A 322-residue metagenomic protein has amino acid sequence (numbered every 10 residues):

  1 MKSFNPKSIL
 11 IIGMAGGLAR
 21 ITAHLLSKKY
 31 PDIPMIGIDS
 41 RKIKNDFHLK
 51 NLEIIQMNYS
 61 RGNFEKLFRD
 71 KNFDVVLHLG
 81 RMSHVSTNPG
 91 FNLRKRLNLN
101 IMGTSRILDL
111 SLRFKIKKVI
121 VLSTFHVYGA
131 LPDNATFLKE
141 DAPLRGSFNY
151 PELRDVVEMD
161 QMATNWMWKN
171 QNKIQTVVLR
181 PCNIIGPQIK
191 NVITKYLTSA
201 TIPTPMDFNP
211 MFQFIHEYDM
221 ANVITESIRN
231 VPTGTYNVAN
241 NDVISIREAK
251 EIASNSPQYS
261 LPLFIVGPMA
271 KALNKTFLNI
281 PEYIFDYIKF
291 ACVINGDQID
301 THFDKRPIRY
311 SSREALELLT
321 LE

Functional and structural regions predicted by a protein language model:
K2, Q298-D300, R306-E322: Amphipathic terminal alpha-helices
F4, S8-K29: N-terminal Rossmann NAD(P)H-binding glycine-rich loop of SDR-like oxidoreductase domains
M57-M102, L110, A130: NAD(P)H-binding glycine-rich loop region in Rossmannoid oxidoreductase-like domains and their noncatalytic homologs
S105-E152: Conserved Rossmann-fold NAD(P)-dependent oxidoreductase catalytic core, especially the SDR/UDP-sugar
F148-V177: Active-site Tyr-X1-5-Lys
D155-E158, I189-I193, P205-I228, T233-G234: Substrate-positioning beta->alpha
E217, S245-E251, A272-R306: Conserved C-terminal active-site "lid" loop/helix of NAD(P)H-dependent oxidoreductases that clamps the redox cofactor
A221-P281, L319: Mid/C-terminal beta-alpha module of Rossmann-like enzyme folds, strongest in SDR-family dehydrogenases/epimerases
